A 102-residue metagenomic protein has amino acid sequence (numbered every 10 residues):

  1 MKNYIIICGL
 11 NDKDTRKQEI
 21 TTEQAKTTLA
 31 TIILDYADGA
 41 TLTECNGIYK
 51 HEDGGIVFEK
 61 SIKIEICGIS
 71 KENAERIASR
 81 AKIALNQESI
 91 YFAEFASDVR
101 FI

Functional and structural regions predicted by a protein language model:
M1-I102: Positively charged, small/polar-rich N-terminal and surface patches that mediate targeting and assembly and bind
